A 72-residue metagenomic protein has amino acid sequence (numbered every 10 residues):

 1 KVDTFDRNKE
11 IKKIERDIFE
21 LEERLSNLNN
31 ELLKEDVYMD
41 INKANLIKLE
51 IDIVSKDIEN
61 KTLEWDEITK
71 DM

Functional and structural regions predicted by a protein language model:
K1-M72: Charged, heptad-repeat coiled-coil alpha-helices that serve as long linker/dimerization "arms" in large NTP-dependent
